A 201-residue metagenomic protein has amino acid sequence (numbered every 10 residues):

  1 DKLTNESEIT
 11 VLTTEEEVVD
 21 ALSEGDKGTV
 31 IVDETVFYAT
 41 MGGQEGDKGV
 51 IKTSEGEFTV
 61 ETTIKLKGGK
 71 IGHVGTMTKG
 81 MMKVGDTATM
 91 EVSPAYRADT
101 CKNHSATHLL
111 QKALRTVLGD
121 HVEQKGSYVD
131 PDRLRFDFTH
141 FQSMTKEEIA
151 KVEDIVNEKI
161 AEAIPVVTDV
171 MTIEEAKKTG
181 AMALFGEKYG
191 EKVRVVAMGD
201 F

Functional and structural regions predicted by a protein language model:
D1-F201: A glycine- and charged-residue-rich anion-binding loop/surface
